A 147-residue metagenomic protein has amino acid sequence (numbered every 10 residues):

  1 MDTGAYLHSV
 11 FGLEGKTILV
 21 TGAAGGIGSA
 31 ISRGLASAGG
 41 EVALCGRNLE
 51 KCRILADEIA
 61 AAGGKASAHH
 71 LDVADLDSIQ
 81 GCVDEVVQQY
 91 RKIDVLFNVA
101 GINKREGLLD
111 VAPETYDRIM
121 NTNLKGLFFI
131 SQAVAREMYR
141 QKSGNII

Functional and structural regions predicted by a protein language model:
K16, G64-K65, K92-I93, M138-I147: Active-site loop of short-chain dehydrogenase/reductase
A24-G26, N48: Conserved glycine-rich cofactor-binding loop
G40-I54: Conserved glycine-rich Rossmann-like NAD(P)H-binding loop of the short-chain dehydrogenase/reductase
L49-E50, L71-C82, P113: The beta1-alpha1 cofactor-binding region of Rossmann-like NAD(H)/NADP(H)-dependent oxidoreductases
V99-K104: Conserved NAD(P)H cofactor-binding loop of Rossmann-fold oxidoreductase domains
G107-L108, A112-D117: Substrate-binding pocket helix/loop in short-chain dehydrogenase/reductase
S131-Q132: A short, exposed helix-loop element centered on a Lys and neighboring polar residues
